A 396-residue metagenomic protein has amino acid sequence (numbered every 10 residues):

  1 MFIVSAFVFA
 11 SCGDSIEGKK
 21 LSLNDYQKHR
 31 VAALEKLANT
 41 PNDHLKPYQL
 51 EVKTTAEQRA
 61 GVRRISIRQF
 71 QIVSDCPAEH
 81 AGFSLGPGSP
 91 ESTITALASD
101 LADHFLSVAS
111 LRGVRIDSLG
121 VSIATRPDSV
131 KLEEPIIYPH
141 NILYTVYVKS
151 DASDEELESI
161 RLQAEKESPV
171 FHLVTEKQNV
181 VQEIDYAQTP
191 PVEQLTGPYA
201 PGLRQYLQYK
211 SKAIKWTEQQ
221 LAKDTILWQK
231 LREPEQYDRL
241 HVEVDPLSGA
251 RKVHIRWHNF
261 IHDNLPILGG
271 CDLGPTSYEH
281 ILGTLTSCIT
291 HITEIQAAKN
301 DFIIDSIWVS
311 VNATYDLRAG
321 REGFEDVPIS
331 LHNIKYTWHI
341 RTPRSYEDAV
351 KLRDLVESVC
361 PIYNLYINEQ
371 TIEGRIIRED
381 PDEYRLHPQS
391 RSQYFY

Functional and structural regions predicted by a protein language model:
M1-V8: Bacterial N-terminal signal peptides
C12-T95, S107-G283, E294-Y396: Extended beta-strand/beta-hairpin segments
A96-L101, L285-I289: Alpha-helical metal-binding/catalytic segments enriched in His/Glu/Asp
D103-F105: Ordered, amphipathic secondary-structure segments that act as subunit-interaction surfaces in large macromolecular
